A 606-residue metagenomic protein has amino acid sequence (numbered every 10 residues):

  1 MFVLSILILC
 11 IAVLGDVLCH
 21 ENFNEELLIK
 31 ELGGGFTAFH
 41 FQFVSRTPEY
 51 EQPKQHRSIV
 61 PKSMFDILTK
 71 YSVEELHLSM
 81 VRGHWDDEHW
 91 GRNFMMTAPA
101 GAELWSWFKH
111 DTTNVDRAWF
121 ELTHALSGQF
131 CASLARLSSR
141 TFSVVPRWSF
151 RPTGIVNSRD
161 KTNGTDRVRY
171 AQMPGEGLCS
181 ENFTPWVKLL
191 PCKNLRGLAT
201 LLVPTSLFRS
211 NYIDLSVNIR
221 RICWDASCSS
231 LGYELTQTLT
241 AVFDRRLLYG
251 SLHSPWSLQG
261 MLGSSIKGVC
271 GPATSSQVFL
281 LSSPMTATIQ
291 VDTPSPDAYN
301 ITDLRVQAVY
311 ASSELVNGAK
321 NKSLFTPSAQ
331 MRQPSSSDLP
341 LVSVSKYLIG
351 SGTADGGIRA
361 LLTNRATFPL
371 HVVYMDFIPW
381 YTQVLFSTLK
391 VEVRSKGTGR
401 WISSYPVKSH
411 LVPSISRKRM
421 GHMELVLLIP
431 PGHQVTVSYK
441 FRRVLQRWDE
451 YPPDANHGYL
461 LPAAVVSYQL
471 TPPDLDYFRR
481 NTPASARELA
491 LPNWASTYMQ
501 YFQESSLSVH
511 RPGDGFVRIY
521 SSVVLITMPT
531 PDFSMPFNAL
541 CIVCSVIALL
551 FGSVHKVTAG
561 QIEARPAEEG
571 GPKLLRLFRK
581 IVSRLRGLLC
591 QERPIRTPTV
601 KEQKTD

Functional and structural regions predicted by a protein language model:
V13-L247, S251: Long, solvent-exposed N-terminal ectodomains/accessory regions that are displayed to the extracellular/lumenal milieu
A118, N211, T240-A241, R245-L258 (+3 more regions): Low-complexity, intrinsically disordered segments enriched in Ser/Thr together with acidic residues
A308-G357: Edge strands and adjacent loops of beta-rich recognition modules
S323-A329, V344-K346, Y374, V435-L445: Short, hydrophobic/aromatic-enriched beta-strand segments in well-ordered soluble domains
I349-W380: Short beta-strand elements of extracellular/lumenal beta-sandwich folds
Y381-V444: A surface/secretory-pathway sequence property marking extracellular, secreted, or lumenal proteins enriched
K440-V546: Cytosolic-side membrane-insertion boundary helix
Q561-D606: Cytoplasmic C-terminal tails of single-pass
